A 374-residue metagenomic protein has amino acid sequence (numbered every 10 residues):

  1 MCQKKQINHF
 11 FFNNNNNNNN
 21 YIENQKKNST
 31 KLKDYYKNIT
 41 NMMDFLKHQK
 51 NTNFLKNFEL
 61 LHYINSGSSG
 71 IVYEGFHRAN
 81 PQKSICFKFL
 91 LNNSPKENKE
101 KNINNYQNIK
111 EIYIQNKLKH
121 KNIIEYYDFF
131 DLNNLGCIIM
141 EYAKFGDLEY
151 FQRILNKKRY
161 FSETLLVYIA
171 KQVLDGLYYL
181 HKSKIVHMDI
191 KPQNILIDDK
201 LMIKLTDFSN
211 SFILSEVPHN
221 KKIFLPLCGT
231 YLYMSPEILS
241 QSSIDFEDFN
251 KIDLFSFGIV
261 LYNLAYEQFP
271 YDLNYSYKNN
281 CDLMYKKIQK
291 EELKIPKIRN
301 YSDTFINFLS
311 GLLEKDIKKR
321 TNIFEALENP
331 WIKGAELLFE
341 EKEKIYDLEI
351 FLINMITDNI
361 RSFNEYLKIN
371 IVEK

Functional and structural regions predicted by a protein language model:
L61-S68, V72: Protein kinase glycine-rich loop
I71-H77, P81-S94: Glycine-rich ATP phosphate-binding loop
F129: Activation-segment/catalytic-loop signature of the eukaryotic protein kinase fold
N134-D147: Conserved short submotifs of the Hanks-type protein kinase catalytic core that shape the nucleotide-binding pocket
I169-A170: Activation segment signature within eukaryotic-like protein kinase domains
H181-I197: Catalytic-loop of the protein kinase fold
D198-Y231: Activation segment/activation loop of eukaryotic-type protein kinase catalytic domains
